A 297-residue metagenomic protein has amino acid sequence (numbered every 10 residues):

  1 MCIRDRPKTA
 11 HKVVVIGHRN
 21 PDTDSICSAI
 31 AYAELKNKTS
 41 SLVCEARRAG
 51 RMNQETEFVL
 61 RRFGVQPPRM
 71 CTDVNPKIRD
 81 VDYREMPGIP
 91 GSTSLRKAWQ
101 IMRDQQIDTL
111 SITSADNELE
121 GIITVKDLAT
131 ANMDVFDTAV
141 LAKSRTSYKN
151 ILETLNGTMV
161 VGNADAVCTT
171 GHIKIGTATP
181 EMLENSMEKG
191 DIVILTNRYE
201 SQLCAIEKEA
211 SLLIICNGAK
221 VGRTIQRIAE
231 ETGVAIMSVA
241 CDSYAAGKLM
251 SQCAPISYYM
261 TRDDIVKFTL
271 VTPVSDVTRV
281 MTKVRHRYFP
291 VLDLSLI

Functional and structural regions predicted by a protein language model:
M1-D5: Conserved small/polar residues in nucleotide/adenosyl-binding loops
H18-N20, R48-R51, T72, A115 (+6 more regions): Short, ordered loop/turn segments at secondary-structure junctions
I26-N37: Histidine-anchored nucleotide/phosphate-binding helix
L35-K38, L42-Q66: N-terminal beta-loop-helix "entrance" segment that forms/cooperates in small-molecule cofactor or anionic ligand
E55, N75-P76, K174-M260: Feature captures the catalytic cores and cofactor-binding loops of soluble hydro-lyases/lyases that act on carboxylate
C71-I101, T113, Y148-V161, V167-Y199 (+2 more regions): Bateman/CBS regulatory modules and CBS-like beta-alpha motifs in cytosolic regions of diverse proteins
V81, M102, L110-L128, M281 (+1 more regions): A glycine-centered beta-loop-beta connector
V125-L141: A short, polar/charged loop-to-alpha-helix boundary motif
